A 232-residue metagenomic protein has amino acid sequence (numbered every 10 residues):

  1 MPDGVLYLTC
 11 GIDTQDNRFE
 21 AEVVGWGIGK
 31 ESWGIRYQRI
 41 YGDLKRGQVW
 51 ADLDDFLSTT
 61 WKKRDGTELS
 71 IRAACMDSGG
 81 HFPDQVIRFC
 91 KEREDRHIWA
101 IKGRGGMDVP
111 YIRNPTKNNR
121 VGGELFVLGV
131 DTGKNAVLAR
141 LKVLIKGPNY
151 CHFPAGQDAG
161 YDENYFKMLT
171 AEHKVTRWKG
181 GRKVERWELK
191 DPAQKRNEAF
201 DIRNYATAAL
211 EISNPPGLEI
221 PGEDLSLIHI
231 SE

Functional and structural regions predicted by a protein language model:
M1, V5, D16-A73: Nucleic-acid-processing active sites and adjacent nucleic-acid-binding tracks, predominantly divalent metal-dependent
T9-I12: Short hydrophobic beta-strand that contains or immediately precedes a catalytic carboxylate
G79-L227: C-terminal nuclease/phosphodiesterase catalytic domains that cleave nucleic-acid phosphodiester bonds
I228-E232: Conserved small/polar residues in nucleotide/adenosyl-binding loops
